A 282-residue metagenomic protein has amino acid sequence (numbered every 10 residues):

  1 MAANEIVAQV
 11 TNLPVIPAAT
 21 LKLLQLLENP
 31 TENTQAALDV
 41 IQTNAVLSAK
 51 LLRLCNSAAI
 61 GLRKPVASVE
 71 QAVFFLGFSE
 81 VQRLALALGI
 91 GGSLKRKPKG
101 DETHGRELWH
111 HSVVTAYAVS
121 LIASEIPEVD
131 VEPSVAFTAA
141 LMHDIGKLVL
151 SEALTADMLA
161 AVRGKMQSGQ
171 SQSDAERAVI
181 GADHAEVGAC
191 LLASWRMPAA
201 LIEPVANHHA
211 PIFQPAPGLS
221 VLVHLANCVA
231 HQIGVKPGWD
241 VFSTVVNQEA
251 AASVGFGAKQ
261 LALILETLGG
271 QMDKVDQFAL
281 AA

Functional and structural regions predicted by a protein language model:
M1-E5, Q248-A282: Terminal helices and disordered tails flanking the catalytic cores of nucleotide-processing hydrolases
M1-V246, A282: Conserved alpha-helical "signature site" that marks functionally important helical segments or helix/loop junctions
